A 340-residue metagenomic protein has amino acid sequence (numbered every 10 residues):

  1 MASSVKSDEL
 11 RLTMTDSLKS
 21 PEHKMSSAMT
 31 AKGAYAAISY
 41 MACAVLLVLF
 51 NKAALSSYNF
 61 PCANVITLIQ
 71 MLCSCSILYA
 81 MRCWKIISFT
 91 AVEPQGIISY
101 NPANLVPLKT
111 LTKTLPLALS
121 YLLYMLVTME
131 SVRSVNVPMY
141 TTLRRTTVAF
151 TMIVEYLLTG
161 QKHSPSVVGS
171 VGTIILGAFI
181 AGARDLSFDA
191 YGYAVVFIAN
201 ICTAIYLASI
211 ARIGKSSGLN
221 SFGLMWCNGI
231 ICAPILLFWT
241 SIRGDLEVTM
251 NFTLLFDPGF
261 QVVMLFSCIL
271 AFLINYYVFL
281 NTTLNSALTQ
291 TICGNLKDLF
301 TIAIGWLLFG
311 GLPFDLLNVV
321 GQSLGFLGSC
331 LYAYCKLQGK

Functional and structural regions predicted by a protein language model:
M1-K340: Polytopic endomembrane small-metabolite transporters, centered on the Drug/Metabolite Transporter
